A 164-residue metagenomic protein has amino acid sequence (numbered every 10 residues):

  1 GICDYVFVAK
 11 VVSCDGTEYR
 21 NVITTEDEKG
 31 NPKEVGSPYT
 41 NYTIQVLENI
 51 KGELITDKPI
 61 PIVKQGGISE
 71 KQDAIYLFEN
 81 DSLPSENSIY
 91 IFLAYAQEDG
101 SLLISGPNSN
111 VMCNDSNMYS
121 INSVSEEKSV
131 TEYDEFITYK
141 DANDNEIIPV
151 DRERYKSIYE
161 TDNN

Functional and structural regions predicted by a protein language model:
G1-N108: Basic, polyanion-binding surface patches
T56, S69-N164: Netrin-like (NTR/C345C) domain of secreted extracellular proteins
